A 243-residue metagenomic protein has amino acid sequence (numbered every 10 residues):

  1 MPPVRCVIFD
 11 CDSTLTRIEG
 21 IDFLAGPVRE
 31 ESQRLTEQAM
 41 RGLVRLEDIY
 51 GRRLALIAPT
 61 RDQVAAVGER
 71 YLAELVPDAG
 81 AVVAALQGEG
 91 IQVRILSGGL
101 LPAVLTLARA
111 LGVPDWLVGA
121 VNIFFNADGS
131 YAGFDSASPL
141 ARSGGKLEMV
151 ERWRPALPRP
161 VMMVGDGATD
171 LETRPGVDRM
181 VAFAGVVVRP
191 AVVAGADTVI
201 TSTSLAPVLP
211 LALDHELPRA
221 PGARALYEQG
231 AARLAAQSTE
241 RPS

Functional and structural regions predicted by a protein language model:
M1-N122, A127, T203: Alpha-helical substrate-recognition element adjacent to the catalytic core
Q87, G112, P155, P175 (+1 more regions): Anion (oxyanion) recognition and catalysis
S97-G98, P160-T201: Acidic, Mg2+-coordinating phosphoryl-transfer loop and its flanking beta/alpha structural elements, shared across
D115-L147: Glycine/Thr-rich beta-alpha phosphate-binding loop at enzyme active sites
N126-A132, P190-V199, L209-L213: Short, charged, surface-exposed secondary-structure boundary motifs
F134-K146, S204-P207, P218-Q229: A polyampholytic, Gly/Pro-enriched intrinsically disordered region
A141-L171: Conserved Lys-Pro-Asp/Glu-containing loop-to-beta segment of HAD-superfamily phosphomonoesterases, centered on
G222-E228, A232-S243: Membrane-embedded alpha-helical bundles of multi-pass transporters
